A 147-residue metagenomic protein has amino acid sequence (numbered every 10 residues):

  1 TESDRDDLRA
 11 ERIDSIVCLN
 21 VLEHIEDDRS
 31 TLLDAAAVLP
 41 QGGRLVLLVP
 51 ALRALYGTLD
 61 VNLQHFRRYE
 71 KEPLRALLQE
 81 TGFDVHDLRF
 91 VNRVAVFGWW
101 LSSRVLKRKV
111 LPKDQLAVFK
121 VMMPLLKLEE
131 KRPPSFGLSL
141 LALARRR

Functional and structural regions predicted by a protein language model:
T1-G57, E72-R75, A142-R145: Conserved SAM-binding loop
R53-D60, V105-R108: Short glycine/proline- and charge-enriched loop/turn segments that cap or connect secondary-structure elements
A54-G57, V94-G98: Short catalytic/ligand-binding loop motif for oxyanion handling, primarily in non-cytosolic enzymes, centered on
T58-L77, F90-V91: Acceptor-substrate binding/catalytic loop of class I
L77, H86, E130-P133: Short proline/glycine-enriched turn/loop segments at secondary-structure junctions
E80-F83, R146: A structural motif corresponding to the C-terminal end of an alpha-helix and its immediate exit/capping segment
F83-R93: Conserved S-adenosyl-L-methionine
A95-R147: A C-terminal cap/extension of S-adenosyl-L-methionine-dependent methyltransferases that defines the acceptor-substrate
